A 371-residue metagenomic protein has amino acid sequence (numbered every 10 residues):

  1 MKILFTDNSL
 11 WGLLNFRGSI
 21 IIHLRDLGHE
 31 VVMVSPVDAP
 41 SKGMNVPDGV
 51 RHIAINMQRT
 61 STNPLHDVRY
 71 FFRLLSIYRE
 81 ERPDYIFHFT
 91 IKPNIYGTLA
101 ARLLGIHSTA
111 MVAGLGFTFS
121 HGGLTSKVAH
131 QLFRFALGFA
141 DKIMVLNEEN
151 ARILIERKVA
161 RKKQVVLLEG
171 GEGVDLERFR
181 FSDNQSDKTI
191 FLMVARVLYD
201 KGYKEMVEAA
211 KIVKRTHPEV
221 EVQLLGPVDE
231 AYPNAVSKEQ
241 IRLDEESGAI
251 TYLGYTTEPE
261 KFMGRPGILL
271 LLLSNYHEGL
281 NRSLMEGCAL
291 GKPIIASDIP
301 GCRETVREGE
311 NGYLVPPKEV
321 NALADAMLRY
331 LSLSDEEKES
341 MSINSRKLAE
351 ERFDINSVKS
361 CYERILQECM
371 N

Functional and structural regions predicted by a protein language model:
L14-S19, L198-I212, M285, N321 (+1 more regions): A conserved mid-protein helix/loop that constitutes part of the nucleotide-sugar donor-binding site
I53-A54, R134, G138-R180: Donor nucleotide-sugar binding/catalytic pocket of nucleotide-sugar-dependent glycosyltransferases
H88-N94, V112: Short His-centered aromatic/hydrophobic patch
D183-K201, M206-K211, Q223: Conserved donor-binding/catalytic core segment of Leloir-type glycosyltransferases
G226, V236-T256: Nucleotide-activated donor-binding/catalytic signature segment of Leloir-type glycosyltransferases, i.e., the conserved
L270-L271, P293-A296: Short hydrophobic beta-strand element within catalytic cores of glycosyltransferases and related nucleotide-activated
E308-G309, Y313-V320, R329-D335: Conserved acidic donor-binding segment of nucleotide-sugar-dependent glycosyltransferases
A322, R329, E336-R352, V358-R364: A short, well-ordered alpha-helix in the C-terminal region of glycosyltransferases
